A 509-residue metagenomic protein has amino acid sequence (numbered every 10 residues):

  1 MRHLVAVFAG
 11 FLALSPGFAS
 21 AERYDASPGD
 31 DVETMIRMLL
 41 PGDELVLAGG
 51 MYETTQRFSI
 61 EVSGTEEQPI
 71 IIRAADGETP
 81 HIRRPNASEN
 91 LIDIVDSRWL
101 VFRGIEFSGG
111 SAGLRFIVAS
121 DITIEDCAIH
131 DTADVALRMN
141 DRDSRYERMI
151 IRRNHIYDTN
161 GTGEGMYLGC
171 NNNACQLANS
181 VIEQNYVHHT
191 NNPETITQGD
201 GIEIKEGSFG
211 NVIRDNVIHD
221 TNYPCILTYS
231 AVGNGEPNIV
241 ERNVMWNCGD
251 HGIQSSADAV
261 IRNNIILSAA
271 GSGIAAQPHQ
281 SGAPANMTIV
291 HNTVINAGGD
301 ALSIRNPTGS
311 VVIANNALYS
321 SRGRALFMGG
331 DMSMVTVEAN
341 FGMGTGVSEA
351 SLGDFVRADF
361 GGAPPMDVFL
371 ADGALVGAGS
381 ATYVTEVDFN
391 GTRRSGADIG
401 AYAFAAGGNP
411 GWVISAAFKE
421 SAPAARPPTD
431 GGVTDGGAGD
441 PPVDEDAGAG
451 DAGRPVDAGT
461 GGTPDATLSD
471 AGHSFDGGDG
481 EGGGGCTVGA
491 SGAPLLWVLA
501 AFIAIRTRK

Functional and structural regions predicted by a protein language model:
A21-I60, N390-R394, D398: Acidic Gly/Asp/Thr-rich repetitive segments characteristic of extracellular carbohydrate-active and adhesion proteins
D25-P28, V46-T55, V62-A112, T345-R357: Right-handed parallel beta-helix/beta-spiral solenoid domain characteristic of secreted/periplasmic
E44, Q68-D76, I92-T132, I150-Y157 (+2 more regions): Parallel beta-helix/beta-solenoid
Q56-E61, R84-D93, G109-R115, D131-Y146 (+7 more regions): Extracellular beta-strand/beta-solenoid scaffold signature
E61, E241-N247, H251, A257-D367: Predominantly extracellular beta-rich ligand-binding scaffolds that present long acidic/polar faces for carbohydrate
T336, P365, G373-G436, D440 (+3 more regions): Surface beta-loop-beta hairpin patches that serve as ligand-binding interfaces in beta-rich domains
R426-A500: Ser/Thr-rich, Pro/Gly/Ala-heavy low-complexity intrinsically disordered linkers and tails of secreted extracellular
